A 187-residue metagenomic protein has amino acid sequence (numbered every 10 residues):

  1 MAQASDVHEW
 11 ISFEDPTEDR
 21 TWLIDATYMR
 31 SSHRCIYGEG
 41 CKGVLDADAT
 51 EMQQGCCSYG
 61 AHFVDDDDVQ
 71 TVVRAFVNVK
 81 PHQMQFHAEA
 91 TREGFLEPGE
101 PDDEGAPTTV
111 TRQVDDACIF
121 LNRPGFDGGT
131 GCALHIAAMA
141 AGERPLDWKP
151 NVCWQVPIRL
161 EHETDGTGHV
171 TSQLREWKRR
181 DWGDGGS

Functional and structural regions predicted by a protein language model:
M1-S187: Short loop/turn segments that flank or connect secondary-structure elements
